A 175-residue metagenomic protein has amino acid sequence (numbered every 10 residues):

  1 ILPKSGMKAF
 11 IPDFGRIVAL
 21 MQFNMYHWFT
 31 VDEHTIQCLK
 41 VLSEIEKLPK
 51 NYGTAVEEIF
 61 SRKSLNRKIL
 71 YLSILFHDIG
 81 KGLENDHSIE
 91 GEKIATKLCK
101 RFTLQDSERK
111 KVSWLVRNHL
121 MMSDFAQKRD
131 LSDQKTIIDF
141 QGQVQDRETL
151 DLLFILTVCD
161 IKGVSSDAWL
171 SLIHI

Functional and structural regions predicted by a protein language model:
I1-S88, K97, T103: Acidic/His-rich, divalent-metal-binding segments that scaffold phosphate/diphosphate chemistry
L20-M21, M25-W28, K50-L65, L104-S171: Histidine/acidic-rich helix-loop-helix segments that form or flank divalent-metal centers in metalloenzyme catalytic
S88-A95, R109, S113: Amphipathic alpha-helical segments in well-structured domains
I173-I175: Conserved small/polar residues in nucleotide/adenosyl-binding loops
